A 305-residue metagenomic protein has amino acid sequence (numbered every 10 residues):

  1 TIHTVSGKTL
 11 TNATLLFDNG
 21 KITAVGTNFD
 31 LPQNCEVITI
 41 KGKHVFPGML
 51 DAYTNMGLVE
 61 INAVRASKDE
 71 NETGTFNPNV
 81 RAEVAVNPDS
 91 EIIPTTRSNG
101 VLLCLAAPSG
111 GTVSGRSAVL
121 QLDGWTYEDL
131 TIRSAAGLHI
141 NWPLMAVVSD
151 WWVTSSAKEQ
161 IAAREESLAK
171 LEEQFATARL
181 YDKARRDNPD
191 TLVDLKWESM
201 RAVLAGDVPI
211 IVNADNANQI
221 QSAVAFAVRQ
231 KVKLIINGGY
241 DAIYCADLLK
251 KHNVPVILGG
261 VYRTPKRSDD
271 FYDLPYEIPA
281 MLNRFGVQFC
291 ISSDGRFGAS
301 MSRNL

Functional and structural regions predicted by a protein language model:
I2, S6-F46: Histidine-rich, glycine-flanked metal-binding segment
L15, G20, G42, Y53 (+4 more regions): Divalent metal-coordination and catalytic microenvironments
L31-E83, S98: Replace "His-x-His-based motif
D51, L102-A106, P209-N213, A223 (+4 more regions): Structural recognition of the beta-strand scaffold that forms the well-ordered cores of secreted hydrolase catalytic
M56-V59, G111-S114, A217-Q221, G239-A246 (+1 more regions): Active-site environment of divalent metal-dependent phosphoester hydrolases
I61-N62, S67-T73, N77-N79, P209 (+1 more regions): His/Asp/Glu-enriched, well-ordered alpha-helical/loop segment that forms or immediately abuts the divalent-metal
I92, R97-L234: Polyanionic/metal-chelating signatures
L192-V193, V212-N216, G238-Y240, R267-Y276: A general structural motif
